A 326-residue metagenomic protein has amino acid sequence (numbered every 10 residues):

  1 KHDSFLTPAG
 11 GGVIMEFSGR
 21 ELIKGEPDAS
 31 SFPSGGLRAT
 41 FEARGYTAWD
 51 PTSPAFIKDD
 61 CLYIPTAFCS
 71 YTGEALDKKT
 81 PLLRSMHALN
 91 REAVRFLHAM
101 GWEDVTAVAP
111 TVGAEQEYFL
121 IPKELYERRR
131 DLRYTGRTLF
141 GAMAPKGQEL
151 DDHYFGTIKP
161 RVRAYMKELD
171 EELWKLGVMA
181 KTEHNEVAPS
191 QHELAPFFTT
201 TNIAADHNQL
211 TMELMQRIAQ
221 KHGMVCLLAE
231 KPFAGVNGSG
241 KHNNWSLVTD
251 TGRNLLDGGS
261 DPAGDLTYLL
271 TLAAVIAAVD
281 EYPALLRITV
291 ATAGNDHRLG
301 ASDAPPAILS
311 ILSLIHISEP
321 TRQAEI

Functional and structural regions predicted by a protein language model:
K1-D170: ATP/Mg2+-dependent ligation/transfer catalytic cores
E16, D59-Y71, E103-L120, R133-G156 (+4 more regions): Core alpha/beta catalytic barrel or barrel-like domain that forms the active/cofactor pocket in diverse metabolic
A39, K79-M86, D152-V162, F197-N208 (+2 more regions): Hydrophobic alpha-helical scaffolding
P81-R95, G113, P160-E168, D206-R217 (+3 more regions): Generic recognition of stable, solvent-exposed alpha-helical segments in well-folded globular domains
V187, M215, A324-E325: Well-ordered, non-transmembrane segments within structured domains
I311-S313: Prokaryote-biased recognition of long, low-complexity C-terminal linker/tail segments that are poorly structured
I315-I326: Residue-level detector of conserved catalytic or cofactor/ligand-binding positions in enzyme active sites
